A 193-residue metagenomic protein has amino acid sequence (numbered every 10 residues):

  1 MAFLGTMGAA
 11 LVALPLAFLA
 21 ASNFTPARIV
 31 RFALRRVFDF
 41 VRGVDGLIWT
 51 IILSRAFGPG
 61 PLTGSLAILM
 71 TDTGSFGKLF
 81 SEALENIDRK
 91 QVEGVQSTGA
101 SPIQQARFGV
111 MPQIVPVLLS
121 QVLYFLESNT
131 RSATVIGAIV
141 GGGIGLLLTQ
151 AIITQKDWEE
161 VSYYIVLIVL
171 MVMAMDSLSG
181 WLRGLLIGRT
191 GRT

Functional and structural regions predicted by a protein language model:
M1-A20: Transmembrane alpha-helix signature in integral membrane proteins
V12-F18, I48, T63, M70-V92 (+4 more regions): Membrane-embedded alpha-helices of multi-pass transport/permease systems
L19-L34: Short loop segments and helix-boundary regions at transmembrane helix junctions of multi-pass inner-membrane proteins
R35-L69: Generic hydrophobic transmembrane alpha-helix motif, especially the helices
R55, S132-I168, I187-T193: Glycine-rich helix-loop "coupling/hinge" segments at transmembrane-helix boundaries in multipass transporters
I87-I114, G141: Short helix-to-coil transition segments within interhelical loops that connect adjacent transmembrane helices
P102-I136, E159, Y163-I168, M175 (+1 more regions): Transmembrane alpha-helices
L170-I187, G191: Membrane-helix cytosolic exit motif
